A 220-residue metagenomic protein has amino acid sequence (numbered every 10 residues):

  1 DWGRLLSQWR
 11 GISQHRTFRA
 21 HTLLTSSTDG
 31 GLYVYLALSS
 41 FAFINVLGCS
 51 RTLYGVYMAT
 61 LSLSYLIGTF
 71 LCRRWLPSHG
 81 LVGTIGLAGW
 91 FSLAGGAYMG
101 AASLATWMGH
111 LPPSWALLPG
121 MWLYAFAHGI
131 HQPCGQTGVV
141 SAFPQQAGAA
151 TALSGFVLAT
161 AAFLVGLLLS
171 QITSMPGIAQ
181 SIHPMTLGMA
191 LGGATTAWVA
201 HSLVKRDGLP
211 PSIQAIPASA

Functional and structural regions predicted by a protein language model:
D1-T22: Juxtamembrane intracellular "pre-TM" segments in multi-pass secondary transporters
T17-L61, Y65-L66: Extracytoplasmic gate region of multi-pass secondary transporters
S26, A59, L63, W122 (+1 more regions): Transmembrane alpha-helical cores of Major Facilitator Superfamily
S50-L53, S170-G192: A membrane-interface helix-boundary motif in multi-pass transporters
I67-G83, T173: Helix-to-loop junctions at the C-terminal end of transmembrane segments in multipass secondary transporters
G83-C134: C-terminal transmembrane helical hairpin of 12-TM major facilitator-type secondary transporters
H128, Q136-G177: A late C-terminal transmembrane helix in Major Facilitator Superfamily
S202-A220: Intrinsic disorder in cytosolic terminal tails and internal cytosolic loops of multi-pass membrane transporters
